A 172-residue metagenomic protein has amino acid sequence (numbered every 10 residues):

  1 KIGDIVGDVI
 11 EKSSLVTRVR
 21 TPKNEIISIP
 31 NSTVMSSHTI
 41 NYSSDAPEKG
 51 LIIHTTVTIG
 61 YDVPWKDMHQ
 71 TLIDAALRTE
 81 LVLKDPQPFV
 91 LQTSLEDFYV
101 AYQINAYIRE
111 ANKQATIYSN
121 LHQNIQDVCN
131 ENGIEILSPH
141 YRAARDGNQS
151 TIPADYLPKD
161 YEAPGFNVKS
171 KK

Functional and structural regions predicted by a protein language model:
K1-K84, V128: Soluble accessory domains appended to multi-pass membrane transport proteins
I40-Y42, I59, V63, I73 (+2 more regions): Solvent-exposed, non-transmembrane regulatory segments of membrane-associated proteins
